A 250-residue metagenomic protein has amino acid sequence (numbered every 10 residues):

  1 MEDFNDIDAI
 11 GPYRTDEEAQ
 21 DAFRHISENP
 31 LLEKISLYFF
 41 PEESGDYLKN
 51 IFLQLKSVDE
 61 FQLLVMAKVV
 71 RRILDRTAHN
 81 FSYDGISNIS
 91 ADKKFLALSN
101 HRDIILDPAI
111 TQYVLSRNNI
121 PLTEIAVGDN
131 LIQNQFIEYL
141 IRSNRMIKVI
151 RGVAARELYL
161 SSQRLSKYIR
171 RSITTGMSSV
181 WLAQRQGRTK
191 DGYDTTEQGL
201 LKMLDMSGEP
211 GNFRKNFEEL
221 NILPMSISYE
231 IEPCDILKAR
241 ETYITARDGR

Functional and structural regions predicted by a protein language model:
M1-D8, R14, L158-R250: Non-catalytic C-terminal accessory region of glycerolipid acyltransferases and related lyso-lipid remodeling enzymes
M1-F95, H101-Q112, S116, E138 (+2 more regions): Membrane-anchoring hydrophobic helices of lipid-metabolizing enzymes
K56, E60, G152-Y159, D191: Charge-dense, low-complexity intrinsically disordered segments
Q62-M66, A78-H79, L106-A109, G128-L131 (+3 more regions): Short amphipathic alpha-helical surface micro-motifs
I86, R102, G128-L131, M146 (+4 more regions): An acidic- and aromatic-residue-enriched active-site/binding cleft used to recognize and process polar
A91-A154, L158, D205-N216: Catalytic core of membrane glycerolipid acyltransferases/transacylases, capturing the structured, soluble-facing
